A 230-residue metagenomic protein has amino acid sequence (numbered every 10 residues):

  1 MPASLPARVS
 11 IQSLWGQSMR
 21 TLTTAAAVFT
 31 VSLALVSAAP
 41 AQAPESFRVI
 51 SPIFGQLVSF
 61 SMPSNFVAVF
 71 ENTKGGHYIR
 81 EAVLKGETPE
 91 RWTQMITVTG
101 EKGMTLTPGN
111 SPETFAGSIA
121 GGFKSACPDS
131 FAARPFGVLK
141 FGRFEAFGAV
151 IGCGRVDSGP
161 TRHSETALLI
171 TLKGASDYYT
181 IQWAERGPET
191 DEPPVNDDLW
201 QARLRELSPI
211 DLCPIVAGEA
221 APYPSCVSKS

Functional and structural regions predicted by a protein language model:
P2-S18: Short, Lys/Arg-enriched N-terminal segments with co-localized hydrophobic residues within the first ~10-30 amino acids
M19-T23: Positively charged n-region of N-terminal signal peptides that target proteins for export
A25-A34: Bacterial N-terminal signal peptides
V36-A38: N-terminal signal peptide c-region/cleavage motif recognized by signal peptidases
Q42-Y78, S225-K229: N-terminal "mature-domain start" segment
N65-P108: Secretory pathway targeting signatures of secreted, lumenal, and periplasmic proteins
G121-I170: Signature of long, low-cysteine stretches enriched in small and polar/charged residues
A175-S230: Surface-exposed amphipathic alpha-helical segments
